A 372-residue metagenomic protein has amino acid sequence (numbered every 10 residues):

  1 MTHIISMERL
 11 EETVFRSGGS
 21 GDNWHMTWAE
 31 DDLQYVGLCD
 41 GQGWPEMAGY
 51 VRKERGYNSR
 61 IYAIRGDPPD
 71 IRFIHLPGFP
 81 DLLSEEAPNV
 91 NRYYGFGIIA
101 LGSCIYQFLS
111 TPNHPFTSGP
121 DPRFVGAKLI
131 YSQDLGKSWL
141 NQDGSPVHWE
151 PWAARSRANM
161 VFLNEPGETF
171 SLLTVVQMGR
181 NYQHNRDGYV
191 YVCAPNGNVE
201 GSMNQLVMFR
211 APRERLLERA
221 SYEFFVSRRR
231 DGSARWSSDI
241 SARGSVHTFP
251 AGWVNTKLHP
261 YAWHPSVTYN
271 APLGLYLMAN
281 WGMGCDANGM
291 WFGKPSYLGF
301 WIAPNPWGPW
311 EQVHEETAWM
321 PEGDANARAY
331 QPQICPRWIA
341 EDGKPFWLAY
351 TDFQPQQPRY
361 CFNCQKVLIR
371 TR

Functional and structural regions predicted by a protein language model:
M1-S17, T27-V90, L109-A154, K294: Beta-propeller domains
R16-D31, E86-Y106, N113-P115, V161-G188 (+2 more regions): Structural signature of eukaryotic scaffold interfaces centered on beta-propeller domains
G41-E46, P112-F116, G197-G201, M283-A287 (+1 more regions): Short glycine/acidic-enriched loop and turn motifs that connect beta-strands
G66-I71, I130-N141, E214-R215, A303-Q312 (+1 more regions): Asp-box/BNR beta-propeller loop motif
G102-R210: Long, hydrophobic, well-ordered secondary-structure blocks that form the structural core and pocket-lining surfaces
G144-M160, R186-N305, H314-M320: Active-site cradle of extracellular carbohydrate-active enzymes
W307-I339: Conserved blade-ending motifs and adjacent loop-strand segments that build the rim/top face of beta-propeller domains
I334-R372: Blade-level signature of beta-propeller repeat domains, shared across WD40, Kelch, NHL, RCC1 and BNR/Asp-box propellers
